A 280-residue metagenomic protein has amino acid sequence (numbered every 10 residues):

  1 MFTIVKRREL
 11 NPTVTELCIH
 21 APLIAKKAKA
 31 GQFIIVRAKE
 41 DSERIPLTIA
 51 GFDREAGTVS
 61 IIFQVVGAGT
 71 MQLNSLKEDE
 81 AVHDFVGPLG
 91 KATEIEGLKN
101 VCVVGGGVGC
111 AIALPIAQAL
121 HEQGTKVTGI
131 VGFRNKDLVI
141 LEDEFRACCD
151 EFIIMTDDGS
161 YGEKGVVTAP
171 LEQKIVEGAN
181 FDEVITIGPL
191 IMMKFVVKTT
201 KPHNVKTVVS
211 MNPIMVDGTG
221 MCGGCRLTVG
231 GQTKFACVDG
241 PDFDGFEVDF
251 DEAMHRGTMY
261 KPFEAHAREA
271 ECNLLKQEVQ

Functional and structural regions predicted by a protein language model:
M1-E78: Ferredoxin-reductase
K6, G51, I154-T156, V209 (+1 more regions): Structural signal for conserved beta-strand scaffold positions within catalytic alpha/beta enzyme cores
V36, D84-F85, L227: A generic structural signal for residues embedded in beta-strands
S42-G51, L89-K99, C237: Short, Lys/Arg- and Gly-enriched loop/turn segments at beta-strand edges
M71-V216: FNR/FR-type flavoprotein reductase catalytic core
I112, L190-I191, N212-D242, A270-K276: Local cysteine-cluster metal-coordination motifs and their immediate loop/turn environment, predominantly Fe-S cluster
F235-D239, F243-Q280: Short Fe-S-cluster ligation motifs
